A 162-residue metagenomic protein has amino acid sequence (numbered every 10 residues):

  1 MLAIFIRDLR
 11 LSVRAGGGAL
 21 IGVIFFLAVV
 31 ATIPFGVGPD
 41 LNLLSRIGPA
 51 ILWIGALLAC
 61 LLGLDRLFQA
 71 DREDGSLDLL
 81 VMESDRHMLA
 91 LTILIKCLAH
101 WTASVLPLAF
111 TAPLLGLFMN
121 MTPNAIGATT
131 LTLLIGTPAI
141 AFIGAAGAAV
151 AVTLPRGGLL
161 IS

Functional and structural regions predicted by a protein language model:
M1-G22: Aromatic- and glycine-rich beta-strand/loop motifs that create alpha-glucan
S12, L61-V81, K96-C97: Transmembrane helix boundary and interhelical loop/hinge segments in multi-pass membrane proteins
G16-G38, W53-L57: Hydrophobic alpha-helical transmembrane segments of multi-pass membrane transport/permease proteins
A19-I24, I47-L52, I126-L134, L160-I161: Hydrophobic alpha-helical transmembrane segments
I21, A28, A90, L94-M119 (+2 more regions): Hydrophobic alpha-helical transmembrane segments that constitute the membrane-spanning cores of multi-pass membrane
G48-L64, F68: Long, hydrophobic alpha-helical segments
L79-L89: Short helix-to-coil transition segments within interhelical loops that connect adjacent transmembrane helices
G127, I135-S162: A structural motif at transmembrane helix-loop-helix junctions in multipass membrane proteins
